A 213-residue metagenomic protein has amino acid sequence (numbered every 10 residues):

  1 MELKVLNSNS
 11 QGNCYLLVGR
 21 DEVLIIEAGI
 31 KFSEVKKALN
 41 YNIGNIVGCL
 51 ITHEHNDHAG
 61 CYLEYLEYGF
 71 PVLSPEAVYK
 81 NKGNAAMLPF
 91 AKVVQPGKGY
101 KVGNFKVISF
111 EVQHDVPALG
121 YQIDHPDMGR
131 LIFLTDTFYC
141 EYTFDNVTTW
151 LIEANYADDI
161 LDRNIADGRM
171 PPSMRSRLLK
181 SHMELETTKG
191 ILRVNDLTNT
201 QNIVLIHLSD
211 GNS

Functional and structural regions predicted by a protein language model:
M1-Y41, L119-D136, T149: Conserved beta-strand hairpin/beta-sheet module of binuclear metal-dependent hydrolase folds, prominently
L6-S8, A28-I30, E54, A77 (+5 more regions): Active-site metal-binding loops of divalent metal-dependent hydrolases
E22, Y68-P71, L197-N202: A short helix->loop->beta-strand "cap" motif at the edges of active sites that frequently abuts
K31-A77: Active-site metal-binding motif and surrounding structural segment of the metallo-beta-lactamase
H55-A59, K80-N81, D115-P117, Y139-Y142 (+2 more regions): Active-site environment of divalent metal-dependent phosphoester hydrolases
P75-M128: Metallo-beta-lactamase
K98, N104-H114, H125-G129, T137-Y139 (+1 more regions): Conserved catalytic scaffold of divalent metal-dependent phosphoesterases
D145-S213: Cap/insert and terminal regions of metallo-dependent hydrolase folds
